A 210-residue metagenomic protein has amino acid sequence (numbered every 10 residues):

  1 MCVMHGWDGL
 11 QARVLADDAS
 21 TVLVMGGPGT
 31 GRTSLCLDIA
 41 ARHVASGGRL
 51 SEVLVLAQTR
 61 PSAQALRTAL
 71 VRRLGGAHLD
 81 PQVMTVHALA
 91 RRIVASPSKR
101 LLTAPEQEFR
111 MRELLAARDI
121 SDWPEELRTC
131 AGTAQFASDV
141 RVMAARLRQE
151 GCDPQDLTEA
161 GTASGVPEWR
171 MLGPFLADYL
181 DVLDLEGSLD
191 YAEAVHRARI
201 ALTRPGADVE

Functional and structural regions predicted by a protein language model:
M1-M25, L35, E52, L127-E210: Accessory N-terminal region flanking or inserted into the helicase ATPase core in nucleic-acid motor proteins
M4-H5, G27, H43, L89: Walker A/P-loop-proximal flanking segment of P-loop NTPase domains
H5, S46, R100-L101: Helix-turn-helix-type domain boundary/helix-start signal
D17, S46-G47, R73, V182: Alpha-helix C-cap/termination motif
D18, I39-H43, L66: Hydrophobic residues on the short alpha-helix immediately C-terminal to a glycine-rich phosphate/catalytic loop
V22-T30, L50-V142, A177: Conserved P-loop NTPase-based nucleic-acid remodeling module centered on helicase motor cores
S34-G48: Walker A/P-loop NTP-binding motif
H43, R73, A201-P205: Hydrophobic helix-cap positions at the C-terminus of alpha-helices in RecA-like/P-loop ATPase nucleotide-binding cores
